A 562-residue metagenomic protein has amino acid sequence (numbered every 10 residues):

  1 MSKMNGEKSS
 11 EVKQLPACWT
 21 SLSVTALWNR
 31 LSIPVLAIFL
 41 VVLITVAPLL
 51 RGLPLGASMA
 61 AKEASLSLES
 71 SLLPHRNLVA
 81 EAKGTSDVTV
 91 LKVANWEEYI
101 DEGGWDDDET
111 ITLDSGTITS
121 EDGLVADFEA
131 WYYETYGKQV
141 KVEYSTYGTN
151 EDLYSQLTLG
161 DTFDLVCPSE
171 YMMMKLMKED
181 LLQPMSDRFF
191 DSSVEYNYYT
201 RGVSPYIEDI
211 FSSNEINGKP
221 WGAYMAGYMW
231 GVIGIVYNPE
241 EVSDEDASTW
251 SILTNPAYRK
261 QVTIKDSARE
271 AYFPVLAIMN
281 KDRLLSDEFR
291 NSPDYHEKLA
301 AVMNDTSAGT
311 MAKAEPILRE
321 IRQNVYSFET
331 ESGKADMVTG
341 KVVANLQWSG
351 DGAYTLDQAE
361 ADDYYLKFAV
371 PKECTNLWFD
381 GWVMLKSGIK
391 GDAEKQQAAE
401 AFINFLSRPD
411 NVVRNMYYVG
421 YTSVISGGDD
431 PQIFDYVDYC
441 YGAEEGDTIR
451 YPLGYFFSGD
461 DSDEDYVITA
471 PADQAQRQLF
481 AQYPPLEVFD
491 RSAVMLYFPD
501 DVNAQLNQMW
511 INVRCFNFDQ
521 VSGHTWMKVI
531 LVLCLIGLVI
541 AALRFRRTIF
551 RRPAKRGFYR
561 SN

Functional and structural regions predicted by a protein language model:
M1-V90, F518-N562: Short, low-complexity disordered leader/linker segments with a strong preference for bacterial N-terminal type II
L72-V79, K83-K175, E179: Early extracytoplasmic/lumenal segment of secretory-pathway proteins
D87-L91, G137-V140, D161-D164, Y258-V262 (+4 more regions): Loop/turn elements at helix/coil->beta-strand transitions in domains of secreted/extracellular proteins
V88-D122, Y171-K341: Extracytoplasmic ligand-binding site segments that recognize negatively charged/polar headgroups
Y147, C167-P168, I264, F328-E329 (+1 more regions): Short beta-strand and adjacent tight-turn residues that come in two discontinuous sequence segments and form the edges
Q323-G391: Extracytoplasmic/periplasmic substrate-binding proteins
M384-Y483, L533, G537: Mature extracytoplasmic/periplasmic domains
G459-S561: Conserved C-terminal helix/tail region of periplasmic/extracytoplasmic solute-binding proteins
